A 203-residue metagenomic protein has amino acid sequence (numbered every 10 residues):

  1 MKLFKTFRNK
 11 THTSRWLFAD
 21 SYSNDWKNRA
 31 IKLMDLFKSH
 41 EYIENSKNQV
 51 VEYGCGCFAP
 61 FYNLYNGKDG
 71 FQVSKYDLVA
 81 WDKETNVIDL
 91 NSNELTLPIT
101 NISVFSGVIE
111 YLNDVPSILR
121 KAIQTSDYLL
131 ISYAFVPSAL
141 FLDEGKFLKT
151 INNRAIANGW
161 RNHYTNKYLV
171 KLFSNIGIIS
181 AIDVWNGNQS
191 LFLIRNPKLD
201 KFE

Functional and structural regions predicted by a protein language model:
M1-E94, P98, S190, K201-E203: Conserved N-terminal segment of class I S-adenosyl-L-methionine
N45-S46, E144-N162: Class I (Rossmann-like) S-adenosyl-L-methionine-dependent methyltransferase catalytic domain, capturing the SAM-binding
K47, T100, T125-D127: Short, well-ordered alpha-helix to beta-strand connector turns
N101-D114: A short SAM/SAH-binding and catalytic strip from SAM-dependent methyltransferases
L112-T125: A short, conserved alpha-helix within the catalytic core of class I
S126-S138: Conserved beta-strand signature within the Rossmann-like core of class I S-adenosyl-L-methionine
A155-G177: Short alpha-helix
A181-E203: Core SAM-dependent methyltransferase catalytic element
